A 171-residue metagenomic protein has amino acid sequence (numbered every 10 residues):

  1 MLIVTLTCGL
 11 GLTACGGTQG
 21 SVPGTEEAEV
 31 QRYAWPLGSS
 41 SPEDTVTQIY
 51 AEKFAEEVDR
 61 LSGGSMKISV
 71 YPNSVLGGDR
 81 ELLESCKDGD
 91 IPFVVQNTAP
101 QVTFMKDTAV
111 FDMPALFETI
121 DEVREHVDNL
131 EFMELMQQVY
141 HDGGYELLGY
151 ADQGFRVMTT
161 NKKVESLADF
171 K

Functional and structural regions predicted by a protein language model:
M1-A34: Short, low-complexity disordered leader/linker segments with a strong preference for bacterial N-terminal type II
W35-K53, N73-G77: Extracytoplasmic "Venus flytrap"
P36-G38, S69, V94: Short, well-ordered beta-strand segments
K53-I68: Signal peptide-proximal N-terminal region of secreted/periplasmic/extracellular or secretory-lumen proteins
A55-D59, N97-K171: Contiguous mixed-secondary-structure segments that line small-molecule binding/active-site clefts of soluble domains
G64-M66, L82-Q96: Alpha-to-beta junction loops
I68-V70, L147: Generic structural signal for residues in well-ordered beta-strands
V70-E84, E165: Short helix-initiation/N-cap motifs at beta->coil->alpha
